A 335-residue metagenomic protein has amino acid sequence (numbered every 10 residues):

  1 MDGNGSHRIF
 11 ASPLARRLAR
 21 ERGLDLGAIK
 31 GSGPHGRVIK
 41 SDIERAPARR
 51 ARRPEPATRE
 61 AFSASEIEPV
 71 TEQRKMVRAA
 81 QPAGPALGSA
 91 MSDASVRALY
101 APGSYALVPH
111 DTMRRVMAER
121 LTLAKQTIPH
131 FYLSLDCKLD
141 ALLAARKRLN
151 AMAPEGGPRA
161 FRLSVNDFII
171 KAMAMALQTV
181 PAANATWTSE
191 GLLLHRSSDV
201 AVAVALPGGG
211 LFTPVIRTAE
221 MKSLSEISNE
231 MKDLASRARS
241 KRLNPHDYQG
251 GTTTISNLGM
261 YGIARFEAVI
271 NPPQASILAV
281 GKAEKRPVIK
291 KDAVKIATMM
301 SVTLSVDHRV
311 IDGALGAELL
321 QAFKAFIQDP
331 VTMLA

Functional and structural regions predicted by a protein language model:
N4-G5, L14, L18-D25, R37 (+1 more regions): C-terminal catalytic/motor cores of large multi-domain enzyme assemblies
A28-A48: Short, Lys/Arg-enriched alpha-helical microdomains
